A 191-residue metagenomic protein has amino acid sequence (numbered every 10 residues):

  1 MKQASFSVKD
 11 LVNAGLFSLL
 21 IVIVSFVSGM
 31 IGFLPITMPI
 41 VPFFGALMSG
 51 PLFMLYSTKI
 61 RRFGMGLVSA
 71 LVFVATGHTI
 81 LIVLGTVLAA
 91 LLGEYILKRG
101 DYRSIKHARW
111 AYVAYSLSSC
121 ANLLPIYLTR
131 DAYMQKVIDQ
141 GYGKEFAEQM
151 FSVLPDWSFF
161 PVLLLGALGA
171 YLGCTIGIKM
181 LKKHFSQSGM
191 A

Functional and structural regions predicted by a protein language model:
M1-A4, V8, K179-A191: Short, charged juxtamembrane terminal tails flanking transmembrane helices
M1-K9, F33, T37, V41 (+5 more regions): Juxtamembrane/transmembrane-helix boundary motifs in multi-pass membrane proteins
K2-L67: Hydrophobic transmembrane alpha-helices
L11-G15, F43-F44, G66-V68, V83-L88 (+2 more regions): Hydrophobic alpha-helical transmembrane segments
L16-S18, I23, V87-L123, C174: Short helix-perturbing small/polar motifs within transmembrane alpha-helices
S28-I36, I60, G64, I96 (+3 more regions): Membrane-interfacial segments
M30-M38, L71-R99: Interfacial aromatic-anchored transmembrane helix boundaries in multi-pass membrane proteins
V83, A108-K183: Membrane-embedded alpha-helical hairpins and interfacial helices in multi-pass inner-membrane proteins
